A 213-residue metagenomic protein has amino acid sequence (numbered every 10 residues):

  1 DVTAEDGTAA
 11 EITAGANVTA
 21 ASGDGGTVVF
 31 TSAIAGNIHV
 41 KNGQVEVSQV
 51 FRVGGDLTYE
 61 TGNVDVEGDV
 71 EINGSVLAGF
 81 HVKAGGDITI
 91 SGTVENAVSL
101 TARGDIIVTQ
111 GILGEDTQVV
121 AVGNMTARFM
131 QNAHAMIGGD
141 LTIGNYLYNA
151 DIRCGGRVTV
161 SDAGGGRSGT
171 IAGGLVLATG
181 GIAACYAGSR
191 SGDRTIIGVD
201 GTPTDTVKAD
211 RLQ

Functional and structural regions predicted by a protein language model:
D1-N145, C154, V160, T170-L175 (+2 more regions): Charge-rich, low-hydrophobicity low-complexity segments
A150: Short glycine-rich, flexible loops that bind phosphorylated cofactors or substrates
D162-G164: Short beta-alpha junctions and helix-cap segments that line functional grooves
